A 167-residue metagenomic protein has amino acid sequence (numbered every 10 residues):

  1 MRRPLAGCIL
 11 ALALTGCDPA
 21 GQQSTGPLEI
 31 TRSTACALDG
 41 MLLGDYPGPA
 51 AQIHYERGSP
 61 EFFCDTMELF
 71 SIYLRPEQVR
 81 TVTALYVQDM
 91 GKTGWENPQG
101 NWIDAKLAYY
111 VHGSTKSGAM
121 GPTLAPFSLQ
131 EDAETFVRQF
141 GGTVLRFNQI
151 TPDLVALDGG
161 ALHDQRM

Functional and structural regions predicted by a protein language model:
M1-A6: Bacterial N-terminal signal peptides that target proteins for export
L14-G16: C-terminal motif of bacterial Sec signal peptides marking the signal peptidase cleavage site
D18-A20: Bacterial signal peptide processing site
S24-R32: Short, flexible, mixed-charge glycine/proline-rich loop motifs that serve as phosphate/nucleic-acid-contacting
R32-F62, M67: Post-signal-peptide N-terminal segment of Sec-exported extracytoplasmic proteins
T66-Q78: Short metal-binding segments enriched for Cys and/or His
T83-I150: Thiol/selenol-based redox catalytic cores and closely related redox-interacting motifs
G141-M167: N-terminal targeting pre-sequences for secretion and organelle import
